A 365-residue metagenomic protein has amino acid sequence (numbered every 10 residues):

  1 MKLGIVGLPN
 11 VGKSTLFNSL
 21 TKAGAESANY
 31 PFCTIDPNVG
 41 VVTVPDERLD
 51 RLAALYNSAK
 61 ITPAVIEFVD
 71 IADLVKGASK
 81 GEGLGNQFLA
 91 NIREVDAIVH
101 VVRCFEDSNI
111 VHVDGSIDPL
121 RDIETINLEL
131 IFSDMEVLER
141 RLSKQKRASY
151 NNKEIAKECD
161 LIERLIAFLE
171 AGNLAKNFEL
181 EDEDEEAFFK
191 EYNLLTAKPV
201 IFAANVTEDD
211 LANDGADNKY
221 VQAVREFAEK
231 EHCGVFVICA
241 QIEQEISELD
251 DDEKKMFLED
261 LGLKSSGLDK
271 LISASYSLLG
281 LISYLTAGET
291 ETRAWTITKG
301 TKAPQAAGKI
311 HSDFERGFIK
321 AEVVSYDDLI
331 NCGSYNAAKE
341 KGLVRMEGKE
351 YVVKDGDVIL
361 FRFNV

Functional and structural regions predicted by a protein language model:
M1-V111, E139-R140: Conserved G1/Walker A P-loop phosphate-binding module
K2-V6, F17, K144-V352, I359 (+1 more regions): C-terminal-of-GTPase-core extension/linker across diverse P-loop GTPases
V6, F32, P37-G40, E47-L49 (+16 more regions): Short capping/connector residues at structural and topological boundaries
K22, A54, A90, L128 (+2 more regions): Short, intrinsically disordered, mixed-charge
A23-P31, N38-G40, R48-R51, K80 (+9 more regions): Glycine-rich, flexible loop/turn motifs
F32, D46-L49, T62-F68, E82-V95 (+9 more regions): Amphipathic alpha-helical transducer elements in NTP-driven molecular machines
G40-P45, A72-E82, R93-I155, A171-D182 (+1 more regions): Conserved Switch II/interswitch segment of TRAFAC-class P-loop GTPases
I92, V353-K354: Short, well-ordered loop/turn sites that connect or cap secondary structure elements
